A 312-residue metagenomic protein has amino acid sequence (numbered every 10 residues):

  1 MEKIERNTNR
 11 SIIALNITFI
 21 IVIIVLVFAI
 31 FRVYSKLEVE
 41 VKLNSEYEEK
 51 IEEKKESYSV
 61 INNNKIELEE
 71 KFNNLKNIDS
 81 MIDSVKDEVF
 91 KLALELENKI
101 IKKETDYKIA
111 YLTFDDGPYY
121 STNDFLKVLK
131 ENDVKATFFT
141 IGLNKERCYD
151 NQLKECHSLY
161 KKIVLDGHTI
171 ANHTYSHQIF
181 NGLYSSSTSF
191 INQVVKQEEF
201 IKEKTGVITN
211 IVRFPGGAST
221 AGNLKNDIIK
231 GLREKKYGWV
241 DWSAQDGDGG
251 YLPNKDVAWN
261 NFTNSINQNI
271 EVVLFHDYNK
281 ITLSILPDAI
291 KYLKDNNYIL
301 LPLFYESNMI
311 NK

Functional and structural regions predicted by a protein language model:
M1-S11: N-terminal Lys/Arg-rich, disordered targeting/topogenic segments
L15-R32: Hydrophobic membrane-insertion alpha-helices, especially the h-region of bacterial N-terminal signal peptides
V22-L26, E40, N44, K50 (+6 more regions): Generic alpha-helical hydrophobic packing signal
V27-Y34, E38, T140: Structural signature of transmembrane alpha-helix termini at the membrane-water interface
V33-Y107: N-terminal, intrinsically disordered, polar/charged segments of Gram-positive cell-envelope systems that serve as
M81-S187, V195-I208, Y292, N308-M309: Active-site beta->alpha N-cap acidic-glycine motif
Y175-I299, Y305-N311: Catalytic domains of cell-wall/extracellular-matrix polysaccharide-remodeling enzymes, centered on de-N-acetylation
